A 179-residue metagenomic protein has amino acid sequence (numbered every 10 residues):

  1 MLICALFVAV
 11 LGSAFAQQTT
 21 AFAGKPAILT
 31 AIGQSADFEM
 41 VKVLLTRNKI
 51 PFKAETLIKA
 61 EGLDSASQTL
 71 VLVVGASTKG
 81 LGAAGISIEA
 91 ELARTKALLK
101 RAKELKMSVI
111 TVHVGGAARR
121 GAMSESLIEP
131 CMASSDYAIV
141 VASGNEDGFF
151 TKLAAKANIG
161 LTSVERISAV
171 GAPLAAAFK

Functional and structural regions predicted by a protein language model:
L2-S13: Bacterial N-terminal signal peptides
Q17-A21, I28, V140-K179: Charged, low-complexity C-terminal accessory regions
T20-N48: Short, charged N-terminal beta->alpha structural module
L45-A66: A short, well-structured beta->alpha microelement
F52, V109-I110, L161: Hydrophobic beta-strand scaffold residues
G82-L105, L153-L161: A short, gly/pro- and small-residue-rich
E91-S124, R166-K179: Ser/Thr/Gly-rich flexible loops in soluble cytosolic domains mediating phosphotransfer, phosphorylation
R120-K152: Structural recognition of alpha->loop->beta junctions
